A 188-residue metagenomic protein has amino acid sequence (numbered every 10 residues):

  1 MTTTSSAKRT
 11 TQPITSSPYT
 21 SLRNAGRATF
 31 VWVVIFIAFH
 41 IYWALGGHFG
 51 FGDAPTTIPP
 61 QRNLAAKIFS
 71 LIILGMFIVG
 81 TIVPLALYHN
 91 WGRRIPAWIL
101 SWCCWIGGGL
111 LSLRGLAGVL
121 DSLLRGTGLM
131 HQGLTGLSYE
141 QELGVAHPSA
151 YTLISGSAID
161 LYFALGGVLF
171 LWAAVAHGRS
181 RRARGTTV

Functional and structural regions predicted by a protein language model:
T2-I72: Transmembrane alpha-helical insertion/packing segments
R23, C103, E140-G166: Individual transmembrane alpha-helices with interfacial aromatic-anchor signatures
I35-G47, G109-H131: C-terminal TM-helix exit segments that contain a strictly Trp-centered aromatic cap at the helix terminus
G47-A65, G126-I154: Membrane-interface interhelical loops and short amphipathic "cap" helices that link adjacent transmembrane segments
L64-A86, W105-G109: Core segments of alpha-helical transmembrane spans in multipass integral membrane proteins
I73-I82, A158-A173: Hydrophobic cores of alpha-helical transmembrane segments in multi-pass inner/ER membrane proteins, independent
A86-G109, L113: Loop-to-transmembrane helix junctions at the membrane interface
Y88-G92, T127, V168-V188: Cytosolic juxtamembrane helix at the C-terminal end of the final transmembrane segment
